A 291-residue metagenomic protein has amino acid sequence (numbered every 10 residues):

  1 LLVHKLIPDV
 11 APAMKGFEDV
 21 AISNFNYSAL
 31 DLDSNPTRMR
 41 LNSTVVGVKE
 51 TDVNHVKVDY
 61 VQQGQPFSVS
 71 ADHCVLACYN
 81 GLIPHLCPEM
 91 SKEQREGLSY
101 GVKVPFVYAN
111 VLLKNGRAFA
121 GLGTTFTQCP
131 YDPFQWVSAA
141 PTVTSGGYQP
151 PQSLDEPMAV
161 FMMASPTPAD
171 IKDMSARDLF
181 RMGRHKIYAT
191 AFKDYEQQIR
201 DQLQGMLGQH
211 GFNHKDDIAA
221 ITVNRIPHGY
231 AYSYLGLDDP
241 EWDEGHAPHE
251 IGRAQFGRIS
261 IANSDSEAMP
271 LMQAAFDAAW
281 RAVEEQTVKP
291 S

Functional and structural regions predicted by a protein language model:
L1-D33, T37-N42, T190-Y195: Short beta-strand to alpha-helix junction loop
L2, D59, G64-Q65, V69-Y131: Glycine-rich loop(s) and the adjacent beta-strand/alpha-helix scaffold that form part
L6, V45-V46, A71, M158-V160 (+1 more regions): C-terminal substrate/ligand-recognition segments
I22-V69, C74: Conserved beta-strand-loop-beta-strand element in the redox core of flavoprotein oxidoreductases
N35, L41-T44, N54, P105-A109 (+2 more regions): Residues that flank catalytic or metal-binding motifs in active/ligand-binding sites
D52, S68-V69, V102-K103, Q152-D155 (+1 more regions): Extracellular/periplasmic catalytic domains that process cell-envelope and extracellular macromolecules
V61, L112, A118-S291: Conserved flavin/dinucleotide-binding core of flavoenzymes
